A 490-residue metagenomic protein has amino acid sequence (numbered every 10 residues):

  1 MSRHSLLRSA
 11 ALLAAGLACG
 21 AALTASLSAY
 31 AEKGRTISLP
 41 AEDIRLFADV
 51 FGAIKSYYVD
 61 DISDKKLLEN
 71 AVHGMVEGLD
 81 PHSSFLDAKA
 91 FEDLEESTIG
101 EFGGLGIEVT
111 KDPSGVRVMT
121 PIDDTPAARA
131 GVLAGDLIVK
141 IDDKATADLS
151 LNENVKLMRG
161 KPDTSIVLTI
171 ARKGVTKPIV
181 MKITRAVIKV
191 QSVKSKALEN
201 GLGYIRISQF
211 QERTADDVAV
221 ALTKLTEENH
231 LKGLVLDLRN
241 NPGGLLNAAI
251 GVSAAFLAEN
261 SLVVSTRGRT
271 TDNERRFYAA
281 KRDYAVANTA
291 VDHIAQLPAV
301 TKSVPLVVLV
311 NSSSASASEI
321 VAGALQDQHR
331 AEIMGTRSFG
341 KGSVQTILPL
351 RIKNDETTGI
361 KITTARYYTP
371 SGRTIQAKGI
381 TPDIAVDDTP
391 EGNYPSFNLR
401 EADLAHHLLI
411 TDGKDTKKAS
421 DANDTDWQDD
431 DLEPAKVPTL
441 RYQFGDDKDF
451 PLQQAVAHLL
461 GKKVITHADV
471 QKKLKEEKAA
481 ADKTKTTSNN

Functional and structural regions predicted by a protein language model:
S2-L234, N240-P242, L246-A248, A255-L262 (+2 more regions): Flexible, low-complexity junctional segments that flank or bridge functional domains
S5, C19-A21, A25-Y30, K194-N490: C-terminal "post-core" interaction segments
